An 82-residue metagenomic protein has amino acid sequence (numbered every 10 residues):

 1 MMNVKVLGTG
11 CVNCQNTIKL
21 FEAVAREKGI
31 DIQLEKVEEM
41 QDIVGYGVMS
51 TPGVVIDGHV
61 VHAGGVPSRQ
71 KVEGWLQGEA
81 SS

Functional and structural regions predicted by a protein language model:
M1-L20: Local sequence-structure signature of Cys/Sec-based thiol-disulfide redox active-site neighborhoods
M1-N3, D31, Q77-S82: Compositionally biased, disordered extreme N-termini, encompassing classical targeting presequences
M2, L20-Q33: Conserved helix-turn-beta segment immediately C-terminal to the redox Cys motif in thioredoxin-like folds
T9, E39, H59: Short, ordered loop/turn segments at secondary-structure junctions
Q33-E39: A short beta-strand-loop structural module common to alpha/beta enzyme folds
D42: Acidic, metal-coordinating helix/loop segments flanking the phosphotransfer/catalytic sites of two-component signaling
G47-V54: Structural micro-motif
G58-S82: Non-catalytic, surface beta->alpha helical segment in thiol-disulfide oxidoreductase systems
